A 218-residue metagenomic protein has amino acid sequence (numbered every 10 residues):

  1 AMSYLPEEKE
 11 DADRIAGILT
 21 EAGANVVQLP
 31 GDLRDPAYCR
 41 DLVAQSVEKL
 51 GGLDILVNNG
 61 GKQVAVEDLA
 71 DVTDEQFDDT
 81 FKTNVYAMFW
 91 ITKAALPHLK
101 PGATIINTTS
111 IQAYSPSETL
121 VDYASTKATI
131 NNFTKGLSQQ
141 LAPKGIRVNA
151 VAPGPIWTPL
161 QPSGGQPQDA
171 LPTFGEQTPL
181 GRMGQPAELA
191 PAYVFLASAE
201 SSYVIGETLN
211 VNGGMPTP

Functional and structural regions predicted by a protein language model:
A1-A12: Conserved glycine-rich Rossmann-like NAD(P)H-binding loop of the short-chain dehydrogenase/reductase
K9, P30-L42, D74, A187-E188: The beta1-alpha1 cofactor-binding region of Rossmann-like NAD(H)/NADP(H)-dependent oxidoreductases
Q63-V66, S115, E176-L180, Y193-V194 (+1 more regions): Short C-terminal tail/terminal secondary-structure segment of NAD(P)H-dependent dehydrogenase/reductase domains
E67-L69, T73-D78, A170, F174: Substrate-binding pocket helix/loop in short-chain dehydrogenase/reductase
T92, T126, T134: Active-site helix of classical SDR
S110: Residue(s) in the substrate-gating loop at a strand-loop-helix junction that position the organic substrate next
A142, R147, V204-G206: Short, small/polar-rich loop/turn modules that mediate ligand/substrate recognition or access, typified
